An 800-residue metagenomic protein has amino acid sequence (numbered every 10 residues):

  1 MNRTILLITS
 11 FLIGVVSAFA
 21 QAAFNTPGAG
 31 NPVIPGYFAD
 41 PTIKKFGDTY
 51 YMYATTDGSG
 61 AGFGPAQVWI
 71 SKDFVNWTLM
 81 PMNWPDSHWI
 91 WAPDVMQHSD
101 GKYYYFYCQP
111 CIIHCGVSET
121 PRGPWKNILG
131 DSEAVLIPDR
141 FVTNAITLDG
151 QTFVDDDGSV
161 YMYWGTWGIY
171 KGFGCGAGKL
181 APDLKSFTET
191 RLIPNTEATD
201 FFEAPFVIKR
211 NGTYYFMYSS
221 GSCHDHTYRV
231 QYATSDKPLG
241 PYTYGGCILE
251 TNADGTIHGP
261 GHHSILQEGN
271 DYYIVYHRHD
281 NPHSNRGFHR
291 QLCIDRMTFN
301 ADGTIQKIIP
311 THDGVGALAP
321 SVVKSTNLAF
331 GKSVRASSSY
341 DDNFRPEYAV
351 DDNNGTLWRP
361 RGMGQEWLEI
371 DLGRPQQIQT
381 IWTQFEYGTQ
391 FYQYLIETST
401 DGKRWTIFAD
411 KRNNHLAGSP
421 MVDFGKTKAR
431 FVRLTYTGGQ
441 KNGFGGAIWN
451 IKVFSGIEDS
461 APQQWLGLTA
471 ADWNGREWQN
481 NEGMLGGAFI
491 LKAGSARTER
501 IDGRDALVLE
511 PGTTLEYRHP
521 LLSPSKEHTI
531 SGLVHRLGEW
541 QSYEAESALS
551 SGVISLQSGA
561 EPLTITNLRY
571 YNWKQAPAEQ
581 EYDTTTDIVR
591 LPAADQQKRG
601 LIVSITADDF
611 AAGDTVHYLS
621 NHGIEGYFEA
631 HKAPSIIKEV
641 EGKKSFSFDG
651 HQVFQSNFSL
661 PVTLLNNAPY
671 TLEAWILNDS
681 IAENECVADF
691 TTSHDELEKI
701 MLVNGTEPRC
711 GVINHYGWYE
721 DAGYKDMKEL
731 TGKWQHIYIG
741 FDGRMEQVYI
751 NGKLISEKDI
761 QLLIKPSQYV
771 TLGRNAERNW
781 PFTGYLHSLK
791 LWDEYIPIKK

Functional and structural regions predicted by a protein language model:
Q21-A92, M96-T199, K209-G255, N270-D271 (+2 more regions): Beta-rich carbohydrate-recognition and catalytic domains
M297, I381, I396, I451-V453 (+5 more regions): Extracellular beta-strand elements of beta-rich domains used for carbohydrate recognition/degradation or cell-matrix
D351-P462, Y570-N572: Aromatic, loop-rich ligand-recognition surfaces of beta-strand-rich domains
S460-A506, I565-R569, Q575-Q652, S693 (+2 more regions): Extracytoplasmic low-complexity segments
T514-W540, L549, K574-A576, D595-I602 (+5 more regions): Extracellular glycan-recognition modules
A545-E546, K733-Q747: Localized edge beta-strand/strand-to-loop motifs within extracellular or lumenal beta-rich domains
E546-P562, K758-Y785: Flexible glycan-contacting loops in extracellular carbohydrate-active proteins
G711-H736: Short, aromatic/His-centered strand-loop micro-motif at the edge of beta-sheets
